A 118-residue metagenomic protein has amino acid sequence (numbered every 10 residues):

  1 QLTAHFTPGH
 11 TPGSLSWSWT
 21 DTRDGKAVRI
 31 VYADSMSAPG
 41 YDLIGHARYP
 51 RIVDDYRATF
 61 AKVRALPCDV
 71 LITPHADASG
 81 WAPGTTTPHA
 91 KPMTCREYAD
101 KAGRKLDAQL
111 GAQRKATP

Functional and structural regions predicted by a protein language model:
L2-M93, E97: Metallo-beta-lactamase
A90-P118: C-terminal regulatory/interaction regions
